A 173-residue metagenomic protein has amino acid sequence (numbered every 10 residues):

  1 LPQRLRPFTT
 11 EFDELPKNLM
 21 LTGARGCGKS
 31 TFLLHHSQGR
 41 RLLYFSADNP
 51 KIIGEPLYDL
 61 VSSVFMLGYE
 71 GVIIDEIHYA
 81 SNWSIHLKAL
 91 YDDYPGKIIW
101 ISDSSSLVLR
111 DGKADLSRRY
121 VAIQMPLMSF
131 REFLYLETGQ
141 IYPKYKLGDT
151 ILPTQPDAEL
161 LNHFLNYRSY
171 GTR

Functional and structural regions predicted by a protein language model:
L1-E14: Pre-Walker A adenine-sensing motif
L21: Hydrophobic anchor at the beta1->P-loop junction of P-loop NTPases
R25-G26: Walker A (P-loop) phosphate-binding loop of P-loop NTPases
K29-S30: Conserved lysine of the Walker
R41-G71: Short glycine-rich substrate-engagement loop in P-loop NTPases that contacts/grips substrate
I73, I98-S104, Q124: Structural recognition of the conserved hydrophobic beta-strand(s) that form the central parallel beta-sheet of P-loop
S104, D111-R173: Interdomain motor-coupling "hinge/lid" segment immediately C-terminal to the ATP-binding subdomain of NTP-driven enzymes
